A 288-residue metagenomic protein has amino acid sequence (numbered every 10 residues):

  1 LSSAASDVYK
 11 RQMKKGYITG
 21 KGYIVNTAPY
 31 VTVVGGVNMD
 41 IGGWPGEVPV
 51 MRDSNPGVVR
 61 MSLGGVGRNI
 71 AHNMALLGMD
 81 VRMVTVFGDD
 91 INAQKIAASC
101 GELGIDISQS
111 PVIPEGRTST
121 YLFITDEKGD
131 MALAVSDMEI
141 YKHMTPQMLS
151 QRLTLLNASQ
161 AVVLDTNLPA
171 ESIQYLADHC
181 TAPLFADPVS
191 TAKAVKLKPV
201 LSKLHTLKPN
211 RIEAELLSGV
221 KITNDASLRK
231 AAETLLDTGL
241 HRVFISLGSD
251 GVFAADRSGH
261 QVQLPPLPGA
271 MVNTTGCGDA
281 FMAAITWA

Functional and structural regions predicted by a protein language model:
L1, L155, P199-V200: Structural alpha-helical scaffold elements that stabilize or flank donor/cofactor-binding regions in carbohydrate
L1-Q12: Single conserved hydrophobic/aromatic residue that forms the stacking wall/gate of nucleotide- or nucleobase-binding
M13-A28, T32-V33, N55, K193-A194 (+2 more regions): Conserved phosphate-binding/catalytic region of the ribokinase-like
M13-V86, I91-K95, G101-I105, A270-M271: Glycine-rich phosphate/adenosyl-contacting loop at the front of the ribokinase-like
M74, N210, G278: Short, conserved phosphate/pyrophosphate- and ester-handling motifs at nucleotide-, phospho-/glycolipid
L103-E115: A glycine-rich helix N-cap at a beta->alpha junction
V112-I113, F123-A161: Conserved phosphate-binding/catalytic loop of the ribokinase/pfkB sugar-kinase fold
A161-K230, D250-V252: Conserved beta-alpha-beta core of the PfkB/ribokinase-like small-molecule kinase fold
